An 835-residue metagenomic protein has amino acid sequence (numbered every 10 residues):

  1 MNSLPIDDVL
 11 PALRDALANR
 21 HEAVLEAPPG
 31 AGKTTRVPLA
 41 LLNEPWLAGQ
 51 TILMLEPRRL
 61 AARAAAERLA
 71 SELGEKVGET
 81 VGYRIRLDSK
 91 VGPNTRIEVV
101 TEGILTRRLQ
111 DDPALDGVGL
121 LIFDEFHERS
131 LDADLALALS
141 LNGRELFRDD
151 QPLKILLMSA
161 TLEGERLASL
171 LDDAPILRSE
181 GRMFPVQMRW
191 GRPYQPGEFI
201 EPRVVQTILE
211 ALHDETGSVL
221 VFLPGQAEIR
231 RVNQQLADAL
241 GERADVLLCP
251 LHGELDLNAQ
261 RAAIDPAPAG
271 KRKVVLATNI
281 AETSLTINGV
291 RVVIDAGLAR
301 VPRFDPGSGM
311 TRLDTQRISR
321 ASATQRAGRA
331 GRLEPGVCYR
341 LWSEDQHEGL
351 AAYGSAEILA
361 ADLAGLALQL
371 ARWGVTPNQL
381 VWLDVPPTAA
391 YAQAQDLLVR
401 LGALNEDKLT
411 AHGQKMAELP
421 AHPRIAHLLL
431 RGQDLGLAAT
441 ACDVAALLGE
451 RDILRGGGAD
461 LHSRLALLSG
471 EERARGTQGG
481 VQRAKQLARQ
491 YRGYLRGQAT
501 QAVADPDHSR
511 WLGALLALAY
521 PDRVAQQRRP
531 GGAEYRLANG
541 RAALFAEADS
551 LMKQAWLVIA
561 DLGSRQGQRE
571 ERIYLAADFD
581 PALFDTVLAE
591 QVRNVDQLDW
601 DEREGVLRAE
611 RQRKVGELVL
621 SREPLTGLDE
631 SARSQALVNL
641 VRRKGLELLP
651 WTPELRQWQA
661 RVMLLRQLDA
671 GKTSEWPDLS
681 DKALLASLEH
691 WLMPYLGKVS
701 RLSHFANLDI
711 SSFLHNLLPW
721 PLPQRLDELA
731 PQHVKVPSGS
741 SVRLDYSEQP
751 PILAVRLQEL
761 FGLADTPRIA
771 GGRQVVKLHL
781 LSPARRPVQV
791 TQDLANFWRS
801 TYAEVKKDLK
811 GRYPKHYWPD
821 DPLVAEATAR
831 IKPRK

Functional and structural regions predicted by a protein language model:
M1-L428, G563, Q749, Q758: P-loop NTPase motor module signature
P29, W46, V524-G563, V736-P737 (+3 more regions): Segments forming glycine/polar-rich beta-alpha architectures that bind adenosine-containing cofactors
T35, D245, P250, A262 (+4 more regions): Second RecA-like catalytic domain
A70, E75, S140-L141, R510-A519 (+1 more regions): A short, contiguous, amphipathic alpha-helix enriched in charged residues
G82-R86, V100, L177, Q187-R189 (+13 more regions): Residues in well-ordered beta-strands of folded domains
D172, R528-G531, L726-A730: A short, compositionally biased
G328, V558-F579, R756-K777: Short, solvent-exposed cationic patches
A538, D601, V606-K835: Charged, non-catalytic accessory extensions
